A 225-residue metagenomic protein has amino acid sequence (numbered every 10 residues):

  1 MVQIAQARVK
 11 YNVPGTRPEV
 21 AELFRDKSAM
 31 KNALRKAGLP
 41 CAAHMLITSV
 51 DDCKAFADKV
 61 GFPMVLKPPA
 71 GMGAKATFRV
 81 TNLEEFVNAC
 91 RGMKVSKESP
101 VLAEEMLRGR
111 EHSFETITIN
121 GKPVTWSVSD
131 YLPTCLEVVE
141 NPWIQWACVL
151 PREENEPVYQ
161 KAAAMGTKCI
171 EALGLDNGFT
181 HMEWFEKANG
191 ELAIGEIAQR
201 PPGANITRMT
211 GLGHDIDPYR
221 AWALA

Functional and structural regions predicted by a protein language model:
M1-V20, R25, K36, T48-A55 (+1 more regions): ATP-binding N-terminal substructure of ATP-dependent carboxylate-amine bond-forming enzymes
V2-Q3, N88, S113: Phosphate- and divalent-cation-binding pockets in alpha/beta enzyme and binding domains that engage nucleotide-derived
I4-R8, F78, E115-T116: Short amphipathic alpha-helical segments
P14, A70-G73, G203: A short, flexible beta-alpha/helix-coil linker loop
L23-G109, I119-K122, C148-A164: Active-site nucleotide/adenylate-binding loops and adjacent lid/helix of ATP-dependent enzymes
V60-G61, K187-A193: A short, glycine/Asx- and small/polar-enriched loop/turn that sits immediately N-terminal to a beta-strand
E84, M106-H112, T116-L175, F179 (+3 more regions): ATP-dependent carboxylate/phosphate-activation module, predominantly the ATP-grasp catalytic core and closely related
